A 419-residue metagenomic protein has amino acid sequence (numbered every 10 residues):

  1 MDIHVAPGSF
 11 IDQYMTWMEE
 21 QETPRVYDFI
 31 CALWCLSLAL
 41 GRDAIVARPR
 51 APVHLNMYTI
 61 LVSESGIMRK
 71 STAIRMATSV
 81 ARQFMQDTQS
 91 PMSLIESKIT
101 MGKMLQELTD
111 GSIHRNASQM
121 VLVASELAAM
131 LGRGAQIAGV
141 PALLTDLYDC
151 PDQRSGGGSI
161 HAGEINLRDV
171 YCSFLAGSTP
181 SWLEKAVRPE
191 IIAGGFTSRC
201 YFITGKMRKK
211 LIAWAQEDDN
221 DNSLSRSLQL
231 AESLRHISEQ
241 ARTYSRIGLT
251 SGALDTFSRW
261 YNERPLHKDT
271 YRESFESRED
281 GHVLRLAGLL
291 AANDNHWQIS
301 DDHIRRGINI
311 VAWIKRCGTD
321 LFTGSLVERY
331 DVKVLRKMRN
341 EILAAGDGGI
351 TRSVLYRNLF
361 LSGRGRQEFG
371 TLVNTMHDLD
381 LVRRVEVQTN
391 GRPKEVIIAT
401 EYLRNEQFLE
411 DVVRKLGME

Functional and structural regions predicted by a protein language model:
M1-E419: Phosphate-handling catalytic cores of nucleic-acid transaction enzymes
